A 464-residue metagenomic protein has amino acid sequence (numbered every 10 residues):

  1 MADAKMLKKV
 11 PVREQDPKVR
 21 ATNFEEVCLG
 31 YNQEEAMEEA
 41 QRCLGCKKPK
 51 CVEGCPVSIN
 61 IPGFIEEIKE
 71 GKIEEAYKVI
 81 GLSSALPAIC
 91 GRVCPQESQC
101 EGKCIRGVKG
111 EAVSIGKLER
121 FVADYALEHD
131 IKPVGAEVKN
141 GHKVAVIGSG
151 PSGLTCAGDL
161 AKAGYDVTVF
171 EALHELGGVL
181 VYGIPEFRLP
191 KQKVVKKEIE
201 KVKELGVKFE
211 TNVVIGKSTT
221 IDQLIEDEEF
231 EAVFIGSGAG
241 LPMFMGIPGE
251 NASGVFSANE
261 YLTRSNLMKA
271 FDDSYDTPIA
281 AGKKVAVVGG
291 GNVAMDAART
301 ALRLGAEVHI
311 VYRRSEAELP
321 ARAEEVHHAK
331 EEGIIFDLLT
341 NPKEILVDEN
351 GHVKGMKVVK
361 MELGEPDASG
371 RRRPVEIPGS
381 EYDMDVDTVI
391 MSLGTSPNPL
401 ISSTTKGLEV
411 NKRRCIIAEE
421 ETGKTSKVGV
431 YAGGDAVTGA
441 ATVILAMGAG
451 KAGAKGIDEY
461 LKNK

Functional and structural regions predicted by a protein language model:
R20-E38, I59-R92, K109-E137, S265-N266: Ferredoxin-type iron-sulfur electron-transfer modules in oxidoreductases and energy-metabolism complexes
Q41-N60, A85-V108: Local cysteine-cluster metal-coordination motifs and their immediate loop/turn environment, predominantly Fe-S cluster
E75, V138, K143-I147, I199-I247 (+5 more regions): Feature captures the FAD/FMN-dependent oxidoreductase FAD-binding
V122-V138, V195-K217, P242-L304, N411-E421 (+1 more regions): Glycine-rich dinucleotide-binding loop and its adjacent helix/turn
H142-T168, A294-L302: N-terminal Rossmann-like FAD-binding beta1-loop-alpha1 element of flavoenzymes
D166-V169, L173-E204, F209, A298-E344: Rossmann-like dinucleotide-binding cores of NAD(P)H-dependent redox enzymes
N251-G282, P366-A440: FAD-site-proximal beta/loop scaffold in flavoenzymes
A297, A436-N463: A conserved FAD-binding loop/helix module that cradles the flavin
